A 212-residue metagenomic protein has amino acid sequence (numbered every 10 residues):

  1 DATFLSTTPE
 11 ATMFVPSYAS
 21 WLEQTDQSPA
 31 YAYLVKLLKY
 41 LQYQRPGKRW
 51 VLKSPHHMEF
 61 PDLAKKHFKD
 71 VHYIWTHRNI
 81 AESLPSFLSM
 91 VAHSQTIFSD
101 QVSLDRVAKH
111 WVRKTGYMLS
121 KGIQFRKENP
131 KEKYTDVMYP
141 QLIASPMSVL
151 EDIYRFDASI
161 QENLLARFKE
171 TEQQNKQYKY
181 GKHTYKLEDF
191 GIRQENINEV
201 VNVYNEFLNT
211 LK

Functional and structural regions predicted by a protein language model:
D1-W50: PAPS-dependent sulfation machinery
F14, T25-Y31, Q42, L88-K212: PAPS-dependent sulfotransferases, especially Golgi type II membrane carbohydrate sulfotransferases
P29, H57-D62, A81-L84, I143-P146: Flexible loop/turn segments at secondary-structure boundaries
L34, H57-F60, M118: Amphipathic coiled-coil/heptad-repeat helices and related helical stalk/stem segments that mediate oligomerization
L37-Y40, F60-A64, Q124-F125: Generic recognition of flexible, low-complexity loop/linker segments
Q44-K48, H67-V71, K131: Short, well-ordered loop/turn elements at secondary-structure boundaries
V51-P55, Y139: Short His-Asn-centered micro-motif
K53-S54, A64-S89: Conserved phosphate-donor/acceptor-positioning beta-strand/loop module used by diverse small-molecule
